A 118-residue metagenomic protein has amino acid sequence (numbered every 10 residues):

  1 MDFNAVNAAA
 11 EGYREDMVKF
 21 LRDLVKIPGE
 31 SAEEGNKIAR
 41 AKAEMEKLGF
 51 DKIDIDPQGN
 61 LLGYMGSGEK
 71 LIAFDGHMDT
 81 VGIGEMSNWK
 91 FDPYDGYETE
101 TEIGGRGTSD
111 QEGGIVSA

Functional and structural regions predicted by a protein language model:
D2-T108: Acidic/His- and Gly-rich active-site-bordering loop/insert found across diverse amide/peptide-bond hydrolases
G107-A118: Active-site alpha-helical elements of protease catalytic centers
